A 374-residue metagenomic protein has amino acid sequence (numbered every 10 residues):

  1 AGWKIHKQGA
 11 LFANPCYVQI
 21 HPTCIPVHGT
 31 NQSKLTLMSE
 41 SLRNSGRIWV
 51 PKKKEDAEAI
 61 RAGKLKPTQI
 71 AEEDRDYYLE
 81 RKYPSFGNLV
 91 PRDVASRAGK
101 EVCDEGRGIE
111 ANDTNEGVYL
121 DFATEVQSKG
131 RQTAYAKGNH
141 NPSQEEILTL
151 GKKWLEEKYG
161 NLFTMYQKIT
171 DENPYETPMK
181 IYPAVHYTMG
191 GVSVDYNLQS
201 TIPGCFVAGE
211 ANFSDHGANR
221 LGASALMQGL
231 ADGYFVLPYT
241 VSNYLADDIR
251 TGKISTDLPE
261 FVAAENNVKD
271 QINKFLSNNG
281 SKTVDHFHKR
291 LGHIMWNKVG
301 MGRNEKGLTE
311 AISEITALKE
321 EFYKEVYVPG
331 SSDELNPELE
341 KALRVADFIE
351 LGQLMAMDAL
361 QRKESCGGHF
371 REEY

Functional and structural regions predicted by a protein language model:
A1, C16, L35-T36, L150-K153 (+2 more regions): Alpha-helix capping and helix-loop boundary segments enriched in small/acidic/polar residues
A1-K4, Q8, S214-T240: A conserved FAD-binding loop/helix module that cradles the flavin
L11-T164, Y239-S242: An anion/pyrophosphate-binding glycine-rich loop and adjacent beta-alpha core in soluble alpha-beta enzymes
Q19-H28, K180-T188, I249-I272, H369-Y374: A glycine-rich phosphate-binding loop feature that marks nucleotide/adenosyl-phosphate handling sites
I20-T23, V185, M189-G191, E210-M227: Glycine-rich phosphate/pyrophosphate-binding beta-alpha loops
Q32-K34, H216-L226, I272-L276, W296: Short beta-alpha connecting loops at secondary-structure transitions that line or flank enzyme active sites
W154-N212, Y323-C366: A glycine-rich dinucleotide-binding beta-alpha-beta segment and adjacent secondary-structure elements that constitute
L245-E334: Long, amphipathic alpha-helical stalk/connector segments used for oligomerization, subunit docking, or mechanical
